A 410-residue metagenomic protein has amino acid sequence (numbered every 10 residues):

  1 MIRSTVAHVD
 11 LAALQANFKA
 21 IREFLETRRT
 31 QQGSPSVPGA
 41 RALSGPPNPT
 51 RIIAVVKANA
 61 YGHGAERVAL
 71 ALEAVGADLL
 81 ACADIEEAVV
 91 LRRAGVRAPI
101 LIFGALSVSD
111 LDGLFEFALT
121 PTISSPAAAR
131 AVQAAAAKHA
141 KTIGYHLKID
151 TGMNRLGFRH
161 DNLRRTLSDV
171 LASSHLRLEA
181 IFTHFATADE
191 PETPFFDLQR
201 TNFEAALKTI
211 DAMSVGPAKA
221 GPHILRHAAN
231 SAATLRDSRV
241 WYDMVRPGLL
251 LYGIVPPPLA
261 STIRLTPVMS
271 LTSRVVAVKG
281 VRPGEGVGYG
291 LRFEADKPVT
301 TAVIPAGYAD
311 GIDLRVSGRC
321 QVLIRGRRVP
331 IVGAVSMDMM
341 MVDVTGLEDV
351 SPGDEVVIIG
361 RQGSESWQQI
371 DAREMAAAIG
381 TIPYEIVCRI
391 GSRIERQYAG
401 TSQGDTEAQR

Functional and structural regions predicted by a protein language model:
M1-Q15, K19-E23, E86-E87, L106-V108 (+6 more regions): Active-site anion/phosphate-binding pocket segments in diverse small-molecule metabolic enzymes
T5-A13, E23, R29, P47-S214 (+1 more regions): Active-site-proximal beta-alpha core segment in soluble small-molecule metabolic enzymes
N17-F18, R28-Q31: A broad helix-preferring feature
Q32-G33, G45, G152, L250 (+1 more regions): General helical structural elements
Q32-S36, R41-N48, A220-P222, T406-Q409: Short, low-complexity intrinsically disordered segments enriched in A/P/G/S/L with frequent Arg, especially at protein
G33-P35, L43, A172, M213 (+1 more regions): Intrinsically disordered, low-complexity segments enriched in Ser/Pro/Gly/Ala and basic residues
